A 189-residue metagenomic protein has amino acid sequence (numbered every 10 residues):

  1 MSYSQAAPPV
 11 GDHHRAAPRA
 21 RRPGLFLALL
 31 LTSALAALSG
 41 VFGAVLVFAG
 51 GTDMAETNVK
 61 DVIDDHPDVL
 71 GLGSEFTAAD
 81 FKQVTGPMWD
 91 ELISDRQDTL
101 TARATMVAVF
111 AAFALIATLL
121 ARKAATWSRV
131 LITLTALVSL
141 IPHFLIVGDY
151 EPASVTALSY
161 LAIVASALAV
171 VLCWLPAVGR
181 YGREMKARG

Functional and structural regions predicted by a protein language model:
S2-H13, S139-G189: C-terminal or late-domain output modules
S2-V69: Cytosolic juxtamembrane helix and N-cap/initiation of the first transmembrane helix
H14-A28, A114-I132, A167-G189: Cytoplasmic membrane-interface segments at the C-terminal ends of transmembrane helices
G24-A34, D98-A108, W127-L137, T156-V164: Alpha-helical transmembrane segments of integral membrane proteins
A36-L46, M106-A117, T135-L145, A165-L175: Membrane-embedded alpha-helical transmembrane segments of multi-pass integral membrane proteins
L38, D90-E91, D95, T99-K123: Transmembrane alpha-helical segments in integral membrane proteins
G50-R103: Extracytoplasmic/periplasmic regions of membrane proteins
A111-L161: Hydrophobic alpha-helical transmembrane segments of integral membrane proteins
